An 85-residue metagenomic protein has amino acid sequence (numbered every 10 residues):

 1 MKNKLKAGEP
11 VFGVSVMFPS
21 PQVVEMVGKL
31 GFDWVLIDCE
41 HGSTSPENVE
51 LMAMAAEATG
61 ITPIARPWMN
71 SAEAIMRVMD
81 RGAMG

Functional and structural regions predicted by a protein language model:
M1-G85: Expand to "…catalyze enediolate/carbanion chemistry for C-C bond making/breaking, isomerization, decarboxylation
